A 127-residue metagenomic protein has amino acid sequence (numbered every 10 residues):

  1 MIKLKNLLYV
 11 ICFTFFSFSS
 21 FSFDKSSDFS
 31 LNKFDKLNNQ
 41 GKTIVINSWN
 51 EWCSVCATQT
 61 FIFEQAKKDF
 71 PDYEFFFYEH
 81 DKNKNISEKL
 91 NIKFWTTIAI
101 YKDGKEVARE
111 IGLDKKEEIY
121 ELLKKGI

Functional and structural regions predicted by a protein language model:
M1-L8: Bacterial N-terminal signal peptides that target proteins for export
V10-S17: Bacterial N-terminal signal peptides
S19-G41, K124-I127: N-terminal leader/targeting and pre-domain segments
N38-E51: Short active-site neighborhood of thiol/selenol oxidoreductases, capturing the structured segment around
S48, D72-N85: Thiol-based oxidoreductase modules, predominantly thioredoxin-like and allied folds used for disulfide exchange
S48-F61: Conserved redox-active cysteine motifs that mediate thiol-disulfide chemistry, especially di-cysteine Cys-X(1-2)-Cys
L90-A99: Structural micro-motif
K102-I127: Non-catalytic, surface beta->alpha helical segment in thiol-disulfide oxidoreductase systems
